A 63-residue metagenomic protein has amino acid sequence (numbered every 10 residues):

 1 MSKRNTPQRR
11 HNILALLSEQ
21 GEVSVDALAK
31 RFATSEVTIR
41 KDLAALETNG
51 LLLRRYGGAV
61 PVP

Functional and structural regions predicted by a protein language model:
S2-V37, K41-P63: HTH-adjacent hinge/linker in prokaryotic transcriptional regulators
